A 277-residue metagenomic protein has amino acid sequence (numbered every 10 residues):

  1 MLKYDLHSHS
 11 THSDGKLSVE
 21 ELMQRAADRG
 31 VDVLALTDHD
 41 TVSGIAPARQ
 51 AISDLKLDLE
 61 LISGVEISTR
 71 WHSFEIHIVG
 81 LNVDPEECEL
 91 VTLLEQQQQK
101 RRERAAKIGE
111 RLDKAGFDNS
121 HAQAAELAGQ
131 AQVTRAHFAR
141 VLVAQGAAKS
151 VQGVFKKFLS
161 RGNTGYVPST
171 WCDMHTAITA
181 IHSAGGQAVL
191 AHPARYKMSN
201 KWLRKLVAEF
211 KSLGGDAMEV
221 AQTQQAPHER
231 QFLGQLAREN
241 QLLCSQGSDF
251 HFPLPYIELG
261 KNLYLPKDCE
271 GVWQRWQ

Functional and structural regions predicted by a protein language model:
M1-F74, F158-S160, D173-P255, Y264-K267: An N-terminally biased module of ancient metal coordination in phosphate/nucleic-acid-related enzymes
A51-A208, K267-E270, W276: Extended substrate/RNA-proximal surfaces in nucleic-acid metabolism proteins
E89, P255-Y256: A short acidic, helix-capping loop that chelates divalent metal ions and anchors anionic groups
G234-Q235, Y256-N262, V272-Q277: C-terminal regulatory/interaction regions
